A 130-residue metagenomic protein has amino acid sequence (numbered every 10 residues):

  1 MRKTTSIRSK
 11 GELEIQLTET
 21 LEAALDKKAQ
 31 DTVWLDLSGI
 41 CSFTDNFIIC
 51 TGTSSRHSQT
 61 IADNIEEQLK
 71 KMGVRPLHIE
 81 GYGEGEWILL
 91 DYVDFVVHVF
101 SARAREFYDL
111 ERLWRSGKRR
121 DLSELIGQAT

Functional and structural regions predicted by a protein language model:
M1-F43, S55-I88, A102-A104, L113-T130: Polybasic/polar functional segments that serve as interface/processing modules
D45-F47: Catalytic metal-binding acidic patch
I49-G52: Short hydrophobic/aromatic beta-strand micro-patches that form the beta-sheet surface supporting nucleotide- or nucleic
L90-Y92: Active-site beta-strand termini and strand-to-loop segments that position acidic
F107-Y108: Glycine/threonine-rich flexible loop motifs
